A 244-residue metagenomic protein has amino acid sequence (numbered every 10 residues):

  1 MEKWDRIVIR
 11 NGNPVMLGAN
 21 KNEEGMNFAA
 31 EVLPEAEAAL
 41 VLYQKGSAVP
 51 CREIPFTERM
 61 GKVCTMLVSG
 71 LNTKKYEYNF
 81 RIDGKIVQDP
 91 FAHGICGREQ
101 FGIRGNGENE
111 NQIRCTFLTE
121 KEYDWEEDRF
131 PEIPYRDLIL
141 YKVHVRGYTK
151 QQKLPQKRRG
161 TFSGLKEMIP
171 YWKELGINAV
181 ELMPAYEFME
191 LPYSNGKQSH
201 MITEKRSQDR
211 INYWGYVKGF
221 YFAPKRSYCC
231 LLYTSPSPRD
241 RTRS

Functional and structural regions predicted by a protein language model:
M1-E23, V49-E53, E58-H144, Y148-Q156 (+1 more regions): The feature marks proteins involved in alpha-glucan
E24-F28: Structural beta-strand segments of beta-rich domains
A30, V143, L182: Conserved, mostly hydrophobic/aromatic
V32-E37: Short proline/glycine-enriched turn/loop motifs at strand-loop junctions of beta-rich domains
Y43-A48: Change "in extracellular beta-sheet-rich domains … of secreted and cell-surface proteins" to "in beta-sheet-rich domains
K150, Q156-K157, W172-L232: Aromatic-lined carbohydrate-binding/catalytic grooves of carbohydrate-active enzymes
S163-Y171: Short, acidic/polar
Y233-P238: Conserved small/polar residues in nucleotide/adenosyl-binding loops
